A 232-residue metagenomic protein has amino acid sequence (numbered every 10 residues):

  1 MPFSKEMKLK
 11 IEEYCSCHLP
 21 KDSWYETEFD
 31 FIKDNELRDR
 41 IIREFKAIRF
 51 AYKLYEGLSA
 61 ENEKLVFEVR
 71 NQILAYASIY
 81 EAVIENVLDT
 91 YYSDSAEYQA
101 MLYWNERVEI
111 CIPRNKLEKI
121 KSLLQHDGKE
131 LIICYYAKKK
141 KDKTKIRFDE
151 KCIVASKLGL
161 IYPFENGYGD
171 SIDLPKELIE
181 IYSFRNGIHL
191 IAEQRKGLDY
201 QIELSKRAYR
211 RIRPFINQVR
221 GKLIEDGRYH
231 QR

Functional and structural regions predicted by a protein language model:
M1-R70: Charged alpha-helical initiation segments
M1-S4, K8, D30, D34-L37 (+9 more regions): Intrinsic-disorder-associated interaction segments
E6, K10, Y14, R40 (+7 more regions): Charge-rich, solvent-exposed alpha-helical interaction surfaces
R43-K53, S78, A82, I179 (+3 more regions): Generic structural signal for well-ordered, non-membrane alpha-helices
Y52-N62, T90, I188, A192-R195: Secondary-structure edge/capping motif, primarily at the C-terminal ends of alpha-helices and the immediately following
E68-A75, I79, V83, E177: Residue-level detector of well-ordered alpha-helical segments, enriched for hydrophobic/aromatic packing positions
E81-G169, I191: Short non-catalytic regulatory patches outside canonical folded cores
I153-R232: Charge-enriched, short contiguous segments at helix-coil
